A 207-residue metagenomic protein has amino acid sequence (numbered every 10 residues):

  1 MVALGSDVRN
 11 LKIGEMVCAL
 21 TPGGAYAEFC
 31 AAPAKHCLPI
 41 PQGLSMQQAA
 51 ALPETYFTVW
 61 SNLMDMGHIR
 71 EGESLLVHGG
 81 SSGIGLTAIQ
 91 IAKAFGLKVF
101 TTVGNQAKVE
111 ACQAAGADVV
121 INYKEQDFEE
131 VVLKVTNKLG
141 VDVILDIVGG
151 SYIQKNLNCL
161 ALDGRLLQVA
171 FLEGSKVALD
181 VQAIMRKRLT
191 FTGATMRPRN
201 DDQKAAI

Functional and structural regions predicted by a protein language model:
M1-G24: Glycine-rich beta-strand-centered segment in the early N-terminal region that forms part of a ligand/cofactor-binding
K12, Q42-Q47, H68-S74, K138-L139: Short helix-loop-beta connector
C18, L76, I121, D142-L145 (+1 more regions): N-terminal Rossmann-like NAD(P) cofactor-binding module of classical short-chain dehydrogenase/reductase
T21-A34: A structural motif shared across PLP-dependent enzymes of the aminotransferase-like
A25-E28, V103-Q113, F128, K176-V181: Short, glycine/polar-rich helix-capping loops at beta-to-alpha or helix-loop-helix junctions that flank or form
A50-Q126: Mid-domain Rossmann-like dinucleotide-binding core that forms the NAD(H)/NADP(H) cofactor-binding site
F95, V103-Q106, S151-I207: Glycine-rich phosphate-binding loop and adjacent beta-alpha segment of Rossmann(oid) nucleotide-cofactor-binding
D127-K138: Short amphipathic alpha-helix with an adjacent loop that forms part of the alpha/beta core around
